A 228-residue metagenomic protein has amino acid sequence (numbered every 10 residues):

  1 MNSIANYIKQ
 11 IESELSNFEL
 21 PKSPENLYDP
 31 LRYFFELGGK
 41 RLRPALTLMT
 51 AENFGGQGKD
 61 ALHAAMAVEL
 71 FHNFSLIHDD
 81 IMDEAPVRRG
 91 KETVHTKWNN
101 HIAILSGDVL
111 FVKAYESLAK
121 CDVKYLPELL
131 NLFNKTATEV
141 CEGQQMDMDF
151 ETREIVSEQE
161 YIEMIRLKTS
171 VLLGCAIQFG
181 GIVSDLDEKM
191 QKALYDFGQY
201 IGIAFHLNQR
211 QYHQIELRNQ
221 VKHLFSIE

Functional and structural regions predicted by a protein language model:
M1-E19: N-terminal amphipathic/basic leader segments beginning at the initiator methionine
L20-E228: Mg2+-dependent prenyl diphosphate-binding active-site environment of isoprenoid biosynthetic enzymes
